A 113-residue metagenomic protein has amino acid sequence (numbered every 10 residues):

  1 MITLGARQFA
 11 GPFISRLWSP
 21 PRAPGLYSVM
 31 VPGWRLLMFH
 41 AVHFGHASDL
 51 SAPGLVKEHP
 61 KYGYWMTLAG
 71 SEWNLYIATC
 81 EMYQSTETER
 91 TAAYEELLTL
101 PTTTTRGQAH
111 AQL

Functional and structural regions predicted by a protein language model:
M1-V56, Q84-T99, A111-L113: GIY-YIG nuclease catalytic motif and its immediate N-terminal context
A52-E72: A broadly used, surface-exposed interaction patch
L68-C80, S85-T104: Acidic, metal/cofactor-coordinating or nucleic-acid-engaging core segments within structured domains
T103-A111: Coupling/hinge elements of helicase-like and P-loop NTPase modules
